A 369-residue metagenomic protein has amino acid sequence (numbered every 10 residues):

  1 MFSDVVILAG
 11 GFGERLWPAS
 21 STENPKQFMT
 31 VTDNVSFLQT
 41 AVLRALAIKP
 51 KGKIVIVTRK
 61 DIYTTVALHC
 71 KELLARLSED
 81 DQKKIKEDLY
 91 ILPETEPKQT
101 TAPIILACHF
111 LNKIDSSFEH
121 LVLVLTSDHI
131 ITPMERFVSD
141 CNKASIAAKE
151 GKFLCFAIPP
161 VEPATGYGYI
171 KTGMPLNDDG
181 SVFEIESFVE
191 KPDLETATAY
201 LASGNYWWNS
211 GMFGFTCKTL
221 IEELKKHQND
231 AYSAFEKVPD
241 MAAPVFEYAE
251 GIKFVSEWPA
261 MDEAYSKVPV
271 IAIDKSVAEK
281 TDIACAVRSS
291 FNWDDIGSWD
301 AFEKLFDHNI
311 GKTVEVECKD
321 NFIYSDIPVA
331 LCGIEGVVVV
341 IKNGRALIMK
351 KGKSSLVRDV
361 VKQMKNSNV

Functional and structural regions predicted by a protein language model:
M1, T219-V369: Left-handed beta-helix
M1-I7, R15-T22, T30-T126, T132-E135 (+1 more regions): Conserved N-terminal catalytic core of the sugar/cofactor nucleotidyltransferase
I7-A9, V57, L123-T126, C155-P159 (+2 more regions): Short beta-strand segments
E23, D33-S36, D61, Q99-A102 (+13 more regions): Conserved active-site and cofactor/substrate-binding residues in soluble primary-metabolism enzymes
G52-I54, G204-T216: Short loop-to-beta-strand entry elements in the cores of soluble alpha/beta enzymes
I85-P175, G214, E222-Q228: Conserved beta-loop-beta/alpha segment of the NTase-like Rossmann-fold superfamily that binds/positions NTPs
V122, E186, N205, M212-F213 (+2 more regions): A residue-level structural signature of the nucleotidyltransferase/glycosyltransferase Rossmann-like core
G173-W207, V255: A short, charged helix-loop
